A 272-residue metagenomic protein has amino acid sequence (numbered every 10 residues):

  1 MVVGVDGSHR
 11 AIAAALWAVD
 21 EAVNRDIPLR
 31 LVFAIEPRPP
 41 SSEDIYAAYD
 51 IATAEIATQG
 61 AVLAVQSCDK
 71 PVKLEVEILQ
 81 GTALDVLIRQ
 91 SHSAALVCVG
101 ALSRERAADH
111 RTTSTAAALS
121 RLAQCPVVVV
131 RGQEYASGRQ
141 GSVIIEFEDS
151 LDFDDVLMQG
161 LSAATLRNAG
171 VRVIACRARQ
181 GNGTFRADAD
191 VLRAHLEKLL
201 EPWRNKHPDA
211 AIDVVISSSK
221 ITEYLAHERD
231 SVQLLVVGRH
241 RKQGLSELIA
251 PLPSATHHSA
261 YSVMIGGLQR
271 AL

Functional and structural regions predicted by a protein language model:
M1-A64, C68-I78, T82-L84, A95 (+3 more regions): The feature marks the first
M1-I45, S142-R186, L200, R204-I212 (+1 more regions): Small/aliphatic-rich secondary-structure junction motif
R10, Q66-V97, K206-Q243, R270-L272: Structural beta-alpha unit
R30-V32, E75-L79, V128, R172-I174 (+2 more regions): General small-molecule cofactor/ligand-binding pocket signal
Y46, S67-C68, K73-V130: Active-site-adjacent scaffolding segments
A94, A123, Q140, S231-Q233 (+1 more regions): Short, well-ordered alpha-helix to beta-strand connector turns
V99-A118, Q140, V214-I216, L234-H258 (+1 more regions): Glycine-rich, Arg-bearing micro-motifs that act as flexible, cationic patches
E197-K198, N205-D209, E247-L248, H258-L272: Actinobacteria-biased recognition of intrinsically disordered, low-complexity terminal regions
